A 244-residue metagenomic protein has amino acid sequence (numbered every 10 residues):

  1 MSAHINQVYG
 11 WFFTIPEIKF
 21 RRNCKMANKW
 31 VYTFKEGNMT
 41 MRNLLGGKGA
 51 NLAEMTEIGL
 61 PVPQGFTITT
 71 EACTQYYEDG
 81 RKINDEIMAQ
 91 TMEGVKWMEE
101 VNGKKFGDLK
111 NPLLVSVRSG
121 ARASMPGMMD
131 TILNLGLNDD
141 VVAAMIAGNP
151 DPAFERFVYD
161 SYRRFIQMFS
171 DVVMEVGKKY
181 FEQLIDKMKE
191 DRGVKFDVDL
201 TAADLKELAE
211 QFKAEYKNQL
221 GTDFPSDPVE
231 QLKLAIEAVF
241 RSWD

Functional and structural regions predicted by a protein language model:
I5-K25: Short, Lys/Arg-enriched N-terminal segments with co-localized hydrophobic residues within the first ~10-30 amino acids
R21-R22, M26-D244: Nucleotide/phosphate-binding sheet-loop regions of phosphoryl- and nucleotidyl-transfer enzymes
